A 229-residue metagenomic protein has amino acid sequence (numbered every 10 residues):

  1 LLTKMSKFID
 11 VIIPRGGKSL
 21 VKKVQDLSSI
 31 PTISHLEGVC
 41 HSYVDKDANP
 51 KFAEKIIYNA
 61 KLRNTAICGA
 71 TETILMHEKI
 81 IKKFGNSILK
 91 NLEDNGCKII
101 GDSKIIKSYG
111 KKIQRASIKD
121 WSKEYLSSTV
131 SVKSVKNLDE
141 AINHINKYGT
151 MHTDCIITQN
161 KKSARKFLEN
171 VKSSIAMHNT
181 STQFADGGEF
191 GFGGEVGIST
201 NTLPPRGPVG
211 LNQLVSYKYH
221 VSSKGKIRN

Functional and structural regions predicted by a protein language model:
L1-S6, D10-V11, G16-V21: Glycine-rich, mobile lid/loop segments that gate access to catalytic sites or pores
K4, D26, K51, K55 (+4 more regions): Replace "anionic and nucleotidyl ligands
F8, S28, N95, V171-K172 (+1 more regions): Short, structured coil segments at secondary-structure junctions
D10, E72, S174: Conserved acidic residues
P14-R15, Y43, I74-E78, S134 (+1 more regions): Active-site-adjacent beta-strand anchor residues
S19-L20, P50, K82, F184 (+2 more regions): Glycine-rich nucleotide phosphate-binding loop and flanking beta-alpha elements of Rossmann-like dinucleotide-binding
L20-S127, H178: ALDH superfamily catalytic-core signature
S117-N229: Conserved C-terminal structural/oligomerization subdomain of aldehyde/semialdehyde dehydrogenase
